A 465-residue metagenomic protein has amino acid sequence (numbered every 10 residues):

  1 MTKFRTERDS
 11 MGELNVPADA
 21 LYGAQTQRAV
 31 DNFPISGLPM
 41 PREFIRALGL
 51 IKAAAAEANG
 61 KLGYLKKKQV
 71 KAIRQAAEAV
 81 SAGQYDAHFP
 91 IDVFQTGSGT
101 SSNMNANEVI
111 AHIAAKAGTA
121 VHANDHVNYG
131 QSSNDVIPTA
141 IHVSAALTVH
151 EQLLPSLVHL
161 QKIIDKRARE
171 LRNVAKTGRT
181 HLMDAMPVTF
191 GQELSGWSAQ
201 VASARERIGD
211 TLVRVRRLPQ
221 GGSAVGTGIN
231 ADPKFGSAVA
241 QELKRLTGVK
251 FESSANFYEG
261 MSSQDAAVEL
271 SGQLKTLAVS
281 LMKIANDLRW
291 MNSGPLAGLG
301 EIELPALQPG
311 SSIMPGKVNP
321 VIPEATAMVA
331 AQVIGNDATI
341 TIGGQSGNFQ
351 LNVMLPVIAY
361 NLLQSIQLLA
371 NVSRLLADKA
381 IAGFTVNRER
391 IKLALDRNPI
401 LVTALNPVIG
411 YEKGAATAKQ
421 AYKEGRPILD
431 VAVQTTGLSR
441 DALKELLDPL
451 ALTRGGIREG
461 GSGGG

Functional and structural regions predicted by a protein language model:
M1-G465: Conserved, well-structured ligand/cofactor-binding cores
